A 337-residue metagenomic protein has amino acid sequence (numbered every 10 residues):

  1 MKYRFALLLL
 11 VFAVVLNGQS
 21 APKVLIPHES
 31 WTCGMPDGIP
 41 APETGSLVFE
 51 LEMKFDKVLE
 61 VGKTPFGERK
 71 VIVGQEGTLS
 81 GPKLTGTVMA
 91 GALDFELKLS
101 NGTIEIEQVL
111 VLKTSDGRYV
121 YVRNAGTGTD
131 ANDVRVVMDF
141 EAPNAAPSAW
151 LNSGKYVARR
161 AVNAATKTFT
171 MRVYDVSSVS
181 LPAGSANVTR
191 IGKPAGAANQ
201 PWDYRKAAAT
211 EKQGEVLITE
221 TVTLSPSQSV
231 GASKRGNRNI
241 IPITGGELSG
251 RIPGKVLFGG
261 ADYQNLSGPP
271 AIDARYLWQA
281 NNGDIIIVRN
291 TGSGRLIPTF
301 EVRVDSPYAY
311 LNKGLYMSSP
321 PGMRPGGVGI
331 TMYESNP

Functional and structural regions predicted by a protein language model:
M1-R4: Positively charged n-region of N-terminal signal peptides that target proteins for export
A6-V15: Bacterial N-terminal signal peptides
G18-S20: Boundary at the C-terminal end of the N-terminal hydrophobic targeting segment
P22-P337: Beta-strand-enriched cores of mature, soluble protein domains
